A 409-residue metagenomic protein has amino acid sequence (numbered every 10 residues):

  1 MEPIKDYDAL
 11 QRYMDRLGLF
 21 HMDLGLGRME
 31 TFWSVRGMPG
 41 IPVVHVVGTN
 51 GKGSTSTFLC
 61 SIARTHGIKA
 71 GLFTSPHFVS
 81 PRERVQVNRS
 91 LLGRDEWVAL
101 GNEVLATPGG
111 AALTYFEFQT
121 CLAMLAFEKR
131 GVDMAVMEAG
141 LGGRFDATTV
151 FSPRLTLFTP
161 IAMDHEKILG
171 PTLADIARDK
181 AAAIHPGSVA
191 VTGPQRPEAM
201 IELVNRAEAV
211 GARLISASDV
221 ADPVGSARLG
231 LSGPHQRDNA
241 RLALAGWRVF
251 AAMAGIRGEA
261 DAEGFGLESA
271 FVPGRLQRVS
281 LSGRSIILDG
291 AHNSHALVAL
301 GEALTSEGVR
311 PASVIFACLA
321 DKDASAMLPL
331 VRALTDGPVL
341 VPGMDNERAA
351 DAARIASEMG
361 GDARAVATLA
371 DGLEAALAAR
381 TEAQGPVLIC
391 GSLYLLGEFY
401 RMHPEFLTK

Functional and structural regions predicted by a protein language model:
M1-F20: Charged, amphipathic alpha-helical linker segments immediately N-terminal to NTP-binding catalytic cores
F20-H21, L26-G40, T65-F151, L169 (+1 more regions): ATP-dependent carboxylate-amine ligase catalytic core
G40-P42, K129, M134-M137, D146-L157 (+3 more regions): Nucleotide phosphate-binding/pyrophosphate-handling subdomain across enzymes that bind or process nucleotide phosphates
V44-V46: Hydrophobic anchor at the beta1->P-loop junction of P-loop NTPases
S54-L59: Hydrophobic positions on the alpha1 helix immediately C-terminal to the Walker A/P-loop
L141-F145, S152-V210, A324-A326: Conserved catalytic-core segment of NTP-binding enzymes
G193-I215, S285-I286, S325-P386: C-terminal helical cap/extension that packs against the catalytic core of soluble nucleotide-cofactor enzymes
S392: Active-site-proximal loop/hinge segments that shape catalytic or ion-binding/gating pockets
